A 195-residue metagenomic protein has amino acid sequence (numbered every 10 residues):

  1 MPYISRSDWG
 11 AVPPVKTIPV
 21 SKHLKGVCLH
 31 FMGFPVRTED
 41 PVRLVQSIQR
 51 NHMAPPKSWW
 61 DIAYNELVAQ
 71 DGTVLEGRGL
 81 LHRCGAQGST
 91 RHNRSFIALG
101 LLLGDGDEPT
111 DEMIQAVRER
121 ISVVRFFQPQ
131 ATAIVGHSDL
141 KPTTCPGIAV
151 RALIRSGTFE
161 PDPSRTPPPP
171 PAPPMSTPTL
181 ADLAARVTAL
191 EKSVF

Functional and structural regions predicted by a protein language model:
M1-M32, I62, Q70-F195: Basic/polar, cationic surfaces and motifs that engage anionic cell-wall and phosphate/carboxylate ligands
S21-A54: Active-site acidic/histidine clusters and adjacent loop/turn architecture that either coordinate catalytic ions
S47-N51, P55-I62, Q70: Glycine-/small-residue-enriched capping loops at alpha/beta junctions
